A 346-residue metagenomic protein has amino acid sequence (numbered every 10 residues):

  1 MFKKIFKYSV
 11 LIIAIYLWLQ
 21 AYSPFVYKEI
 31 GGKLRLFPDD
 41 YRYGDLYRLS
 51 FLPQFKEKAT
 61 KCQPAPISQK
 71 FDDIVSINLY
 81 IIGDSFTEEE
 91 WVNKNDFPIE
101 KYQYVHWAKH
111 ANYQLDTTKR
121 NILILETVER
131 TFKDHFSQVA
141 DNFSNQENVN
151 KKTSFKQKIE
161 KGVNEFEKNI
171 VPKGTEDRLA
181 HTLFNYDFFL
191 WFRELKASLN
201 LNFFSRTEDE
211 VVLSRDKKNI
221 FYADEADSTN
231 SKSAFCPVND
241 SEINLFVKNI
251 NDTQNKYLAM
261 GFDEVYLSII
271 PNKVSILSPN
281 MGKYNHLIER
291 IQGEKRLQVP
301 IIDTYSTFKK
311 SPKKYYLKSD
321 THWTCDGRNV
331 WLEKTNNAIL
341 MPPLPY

Functional and structural regions predicted by a protein language model:
M1-Y346: Extracellular glycan-modifying ectodomains
